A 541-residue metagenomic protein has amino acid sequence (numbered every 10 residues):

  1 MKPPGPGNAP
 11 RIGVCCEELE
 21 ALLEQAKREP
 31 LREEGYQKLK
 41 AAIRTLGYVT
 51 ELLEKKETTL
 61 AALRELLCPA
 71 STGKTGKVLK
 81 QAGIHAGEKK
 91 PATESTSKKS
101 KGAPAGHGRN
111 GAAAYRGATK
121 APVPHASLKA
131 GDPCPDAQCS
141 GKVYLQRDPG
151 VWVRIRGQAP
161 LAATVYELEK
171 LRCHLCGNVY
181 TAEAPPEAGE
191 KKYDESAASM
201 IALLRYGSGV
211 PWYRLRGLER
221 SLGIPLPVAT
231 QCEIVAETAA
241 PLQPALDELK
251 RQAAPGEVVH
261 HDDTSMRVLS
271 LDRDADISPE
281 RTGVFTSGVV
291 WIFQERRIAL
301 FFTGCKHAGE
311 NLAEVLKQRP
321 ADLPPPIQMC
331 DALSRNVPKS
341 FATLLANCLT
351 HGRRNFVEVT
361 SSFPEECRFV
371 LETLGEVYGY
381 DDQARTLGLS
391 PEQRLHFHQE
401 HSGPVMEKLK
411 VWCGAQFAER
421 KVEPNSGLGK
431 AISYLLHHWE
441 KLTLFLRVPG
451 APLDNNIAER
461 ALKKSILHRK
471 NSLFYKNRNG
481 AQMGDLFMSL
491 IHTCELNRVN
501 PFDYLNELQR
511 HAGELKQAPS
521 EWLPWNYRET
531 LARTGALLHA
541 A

Functional and structural regions predicted by a protein language model:
M1-E29, E33-K40, G111-Y115, G131 (+2 more regions): Catalytic center-proximal scaffold of phosphoryl-transfer enzymes
M1-G189, H260-H261, C330, M406: Short, flexible loop/hinge motifs at secondary-structure junctions
